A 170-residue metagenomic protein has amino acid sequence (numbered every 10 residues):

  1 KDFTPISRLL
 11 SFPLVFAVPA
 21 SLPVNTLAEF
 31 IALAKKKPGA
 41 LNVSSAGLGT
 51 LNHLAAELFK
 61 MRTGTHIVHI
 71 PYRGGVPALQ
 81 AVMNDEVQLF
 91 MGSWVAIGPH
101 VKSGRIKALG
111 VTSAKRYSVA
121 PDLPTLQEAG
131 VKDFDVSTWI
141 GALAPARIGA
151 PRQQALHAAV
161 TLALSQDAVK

Functional and structural regions predicted by a protein language model:
K1-P77, L126, W139-K170: Hinge/capping helix and adjacent helix->loop/strand transition within the periplasmic-binding protein
K1-T4, G64-H66, H100-V111, S118-G130: Ligand-binding "clamshell"
T26, P71, D85-E86, S93 (+3 more regions): Conserved functional loop/turn residues at catalytic and ligand-binding sites
F30-G39, M83, G98-K107: Basic phosphate/pyrophosphate-binding loop/patch that engages nucleotide-derived ligands
N42, Q88-G92, K107-G110: Paired acidic/hydrophobic, glycine-rich loop segments that form the ligand-binding mouth/hinge of periplasmic-binding
L58, R62, V76-E86, F90 (+1 more regions): Short helices/loops that flank or line small-molecule/ion binding pockets
G75, G92-I97, T112-A114, T138 (+1 more regions): Beta->alpha turn/N-cap motifs
F134-V136: A structural signal for short secondary-structure junctions
